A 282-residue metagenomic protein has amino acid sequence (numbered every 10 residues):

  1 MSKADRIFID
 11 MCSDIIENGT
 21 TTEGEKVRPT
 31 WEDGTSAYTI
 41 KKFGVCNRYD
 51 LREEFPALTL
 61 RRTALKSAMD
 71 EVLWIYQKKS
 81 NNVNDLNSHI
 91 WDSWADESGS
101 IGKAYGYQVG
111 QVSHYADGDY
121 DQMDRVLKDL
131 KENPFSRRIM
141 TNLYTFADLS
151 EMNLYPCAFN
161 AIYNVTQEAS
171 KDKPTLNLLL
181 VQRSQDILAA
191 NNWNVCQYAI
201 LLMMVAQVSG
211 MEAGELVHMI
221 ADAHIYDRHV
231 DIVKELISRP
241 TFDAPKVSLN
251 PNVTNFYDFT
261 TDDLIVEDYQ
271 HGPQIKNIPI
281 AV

Functional and structural regions predicted by a protein language model:
M1-V282: Terminal, non-catalytic protein-protein interaction segments that mediate quaternary/complex assembly
